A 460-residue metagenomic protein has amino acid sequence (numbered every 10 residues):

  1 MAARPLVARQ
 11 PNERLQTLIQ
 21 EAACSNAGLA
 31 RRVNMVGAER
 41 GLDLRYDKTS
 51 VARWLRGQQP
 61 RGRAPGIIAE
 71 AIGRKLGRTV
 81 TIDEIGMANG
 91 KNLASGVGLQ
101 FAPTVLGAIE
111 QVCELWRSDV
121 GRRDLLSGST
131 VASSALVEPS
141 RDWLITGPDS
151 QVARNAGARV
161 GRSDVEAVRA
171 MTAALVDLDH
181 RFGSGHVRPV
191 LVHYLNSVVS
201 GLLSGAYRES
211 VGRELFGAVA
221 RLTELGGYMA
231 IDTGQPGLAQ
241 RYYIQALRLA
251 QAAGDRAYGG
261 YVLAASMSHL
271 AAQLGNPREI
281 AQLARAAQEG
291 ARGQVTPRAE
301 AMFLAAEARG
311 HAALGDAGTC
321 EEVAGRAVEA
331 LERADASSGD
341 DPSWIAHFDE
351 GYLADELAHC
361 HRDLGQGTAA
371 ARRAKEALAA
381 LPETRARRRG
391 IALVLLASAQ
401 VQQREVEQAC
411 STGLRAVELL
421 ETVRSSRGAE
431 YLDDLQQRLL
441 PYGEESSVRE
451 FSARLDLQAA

Functional and structural regions predicted by a protein language model:
M1-R32, L44-P148, F451-A459: Short amphipathic recognition helices of helix-turn-helix/homeodomain-type DNA-binding modules
A2-P5, V152-A460: Conserved binding/catalytic microenvironments
A38-D43: Intrinsically disordered, low-complexity Ser/Thr- and acidic-rich flexible linkers and loops, especially at boundaries
